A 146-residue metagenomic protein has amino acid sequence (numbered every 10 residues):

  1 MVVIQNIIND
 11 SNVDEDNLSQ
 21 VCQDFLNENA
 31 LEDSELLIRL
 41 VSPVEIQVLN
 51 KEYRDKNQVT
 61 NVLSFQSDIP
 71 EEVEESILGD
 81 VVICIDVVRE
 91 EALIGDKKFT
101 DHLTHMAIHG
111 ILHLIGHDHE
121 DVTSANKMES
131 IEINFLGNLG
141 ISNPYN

Functional and structural regions predicted by a protein language model:
M1-T104, I115-N146: An acidic/histidine-cluster motif and surrounding catalytic segment that typifies divalent-metal-assisted enzyme active
L112: Conserved ATP-binding N-box helix of the HATPase_c
